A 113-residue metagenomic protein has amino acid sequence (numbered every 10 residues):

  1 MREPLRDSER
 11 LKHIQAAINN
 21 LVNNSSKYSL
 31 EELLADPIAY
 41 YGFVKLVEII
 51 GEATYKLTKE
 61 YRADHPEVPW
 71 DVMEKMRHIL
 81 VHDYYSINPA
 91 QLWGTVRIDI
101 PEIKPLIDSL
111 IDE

Functional and structural regions predicted by a protein language model:
M1-E113: Solvent-exposed interaction patches of small proteins and small membrane subunits
